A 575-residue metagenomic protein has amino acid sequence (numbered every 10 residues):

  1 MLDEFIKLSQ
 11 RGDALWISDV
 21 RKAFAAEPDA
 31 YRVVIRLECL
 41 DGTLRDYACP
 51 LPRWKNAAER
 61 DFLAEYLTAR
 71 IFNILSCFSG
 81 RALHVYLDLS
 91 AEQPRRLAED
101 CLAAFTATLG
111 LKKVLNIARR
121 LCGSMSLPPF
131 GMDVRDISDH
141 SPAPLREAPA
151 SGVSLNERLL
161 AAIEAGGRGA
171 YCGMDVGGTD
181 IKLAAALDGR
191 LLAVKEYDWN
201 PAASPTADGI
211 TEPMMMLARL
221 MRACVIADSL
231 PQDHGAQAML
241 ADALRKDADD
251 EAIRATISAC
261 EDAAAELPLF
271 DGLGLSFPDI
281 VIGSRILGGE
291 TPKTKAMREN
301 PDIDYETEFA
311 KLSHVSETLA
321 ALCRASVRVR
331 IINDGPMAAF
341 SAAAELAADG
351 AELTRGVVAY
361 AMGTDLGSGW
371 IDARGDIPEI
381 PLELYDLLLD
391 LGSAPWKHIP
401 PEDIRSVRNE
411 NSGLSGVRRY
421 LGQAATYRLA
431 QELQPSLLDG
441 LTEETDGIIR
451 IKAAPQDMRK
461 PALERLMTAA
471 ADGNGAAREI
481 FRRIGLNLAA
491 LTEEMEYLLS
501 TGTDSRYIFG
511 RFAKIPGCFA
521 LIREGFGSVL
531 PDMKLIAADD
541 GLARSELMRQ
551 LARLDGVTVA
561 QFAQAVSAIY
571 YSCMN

Functional and structural regions predicted by a protein language model:
M1-S229, R245, D250, A265-L267 (+3 more regions): ATP-binding/phosphotransfer module of carbohydrate and carboxylate kinases, centering on a glycine-rich
D88-A103, P231-T307, R506-K514, F519: Short beta-strand-loop/turn "lid" adjacent to the catalytic site in phosphate-handling enzymes
G166, G274, I282-D403, R408-N411 (+3 more regions): Phosphate-binding/catalytic loop of phosphoryl-transfer enzymes
Y171, D180, F270-G272, V357 (+1 more regions): Extracellular structured ligand-interaction cores
G177, P278, P336: Anionic group-transfer/hydrolysis microenvironments
D180, P278, D365-G369, F512: Gly/Ser/Thr-rich beta-alpha loop segments that engage phosphate groups in nucleotides
C260-E261, S316-T318, T492-E494: A generic local structural motif
